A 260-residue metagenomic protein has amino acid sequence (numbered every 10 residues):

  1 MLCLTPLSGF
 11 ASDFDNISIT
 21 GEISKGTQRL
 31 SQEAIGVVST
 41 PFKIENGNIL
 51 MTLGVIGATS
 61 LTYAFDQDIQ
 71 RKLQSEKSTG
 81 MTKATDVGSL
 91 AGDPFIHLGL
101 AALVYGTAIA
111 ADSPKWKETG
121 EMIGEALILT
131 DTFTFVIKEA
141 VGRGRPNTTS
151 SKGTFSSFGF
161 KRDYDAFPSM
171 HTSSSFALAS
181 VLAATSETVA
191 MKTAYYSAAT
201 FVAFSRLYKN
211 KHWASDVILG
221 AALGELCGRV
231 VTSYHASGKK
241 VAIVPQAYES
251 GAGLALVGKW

Functional and structural regions predicted by a protein language model:
M1-M51, S89-L98, A110-W260: Replace "edges of transmembrane helices
T52-I56: Alpha-helical transmembrane segments
A58-D68: Alpha-helical transmembrane segments of multi-pass membrane proteins
D66-K77: Interfacial/capping segments of alpha-helical transmembrane domains
S75, T79-D86: Active-site-surrounding "flap" and adjacent substrate/cofactor-binding loops of secreted or lumenal enzymes, prototyped
L98-V104: Hydrophobic cores of alpha-helical transmembrane segments in multi-pass inner/ER membrane proteins, independent
